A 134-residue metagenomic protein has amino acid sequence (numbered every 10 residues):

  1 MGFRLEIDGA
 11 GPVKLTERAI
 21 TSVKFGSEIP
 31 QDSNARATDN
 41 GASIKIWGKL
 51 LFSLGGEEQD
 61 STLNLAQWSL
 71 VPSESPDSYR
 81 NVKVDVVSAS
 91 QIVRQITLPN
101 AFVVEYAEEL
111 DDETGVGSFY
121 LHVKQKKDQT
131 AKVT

Functional and structural regions predicted by a protein language model:
M1-T134: Glycine-rich, low-complexity intrinsically disordered segments
